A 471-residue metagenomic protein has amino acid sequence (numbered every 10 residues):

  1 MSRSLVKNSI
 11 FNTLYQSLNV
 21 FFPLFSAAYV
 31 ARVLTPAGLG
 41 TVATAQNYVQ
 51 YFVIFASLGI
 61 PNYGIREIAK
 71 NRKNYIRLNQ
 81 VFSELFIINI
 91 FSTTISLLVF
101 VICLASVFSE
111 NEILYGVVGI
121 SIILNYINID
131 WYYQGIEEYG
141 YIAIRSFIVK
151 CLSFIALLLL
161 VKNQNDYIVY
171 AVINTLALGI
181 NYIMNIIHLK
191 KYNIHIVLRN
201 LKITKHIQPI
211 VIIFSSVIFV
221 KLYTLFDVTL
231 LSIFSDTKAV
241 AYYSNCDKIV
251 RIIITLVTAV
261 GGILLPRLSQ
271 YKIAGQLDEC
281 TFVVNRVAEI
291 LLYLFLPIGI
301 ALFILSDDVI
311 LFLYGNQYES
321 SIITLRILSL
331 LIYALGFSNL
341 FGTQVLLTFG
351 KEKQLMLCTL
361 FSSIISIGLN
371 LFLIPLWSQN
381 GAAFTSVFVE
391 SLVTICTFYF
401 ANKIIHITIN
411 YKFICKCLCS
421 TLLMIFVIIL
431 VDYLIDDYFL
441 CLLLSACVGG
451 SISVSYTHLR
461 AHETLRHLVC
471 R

Functional and structural regions predicted by a protein language model:
M1-L24, I76, K190, N200-S216 (+4 more regions): N-terminal membrane topogenesis motif
M1-S2, G140-A143, Y167-N174, I183-T224 (+4 more regions): Interhelical loop/hinge segments that connect adjacent transmembrane helices in multipass membrane
S4-P61, V101, S153-F154, N174 (+4 more regions): Signature of the first transmembrane helix
A28, S57-K73, C246, V250-F295 (+1 more regions): Helix-loop junctions and terminal segments of transmembrane helices in multi-pass membrane transport/translocation
A31-L39, A105-E112, I136-Y182, K353 (+4 more regions): Membrane-interface helix-loop junctions in multi-pass transport and translocation proteins
L104-V118, I122, L302-A334: Interfacial segments at transmembrane-helix termini and the short loops linking adjacent helices
I122-S146, L330-F361: Membrane-interface junctions at transmembrane-helix termini in multi-pass inner-membrane proteins
T457-H467: Conserved small/polar residues in nucleotide/adenosyl-binding loops
